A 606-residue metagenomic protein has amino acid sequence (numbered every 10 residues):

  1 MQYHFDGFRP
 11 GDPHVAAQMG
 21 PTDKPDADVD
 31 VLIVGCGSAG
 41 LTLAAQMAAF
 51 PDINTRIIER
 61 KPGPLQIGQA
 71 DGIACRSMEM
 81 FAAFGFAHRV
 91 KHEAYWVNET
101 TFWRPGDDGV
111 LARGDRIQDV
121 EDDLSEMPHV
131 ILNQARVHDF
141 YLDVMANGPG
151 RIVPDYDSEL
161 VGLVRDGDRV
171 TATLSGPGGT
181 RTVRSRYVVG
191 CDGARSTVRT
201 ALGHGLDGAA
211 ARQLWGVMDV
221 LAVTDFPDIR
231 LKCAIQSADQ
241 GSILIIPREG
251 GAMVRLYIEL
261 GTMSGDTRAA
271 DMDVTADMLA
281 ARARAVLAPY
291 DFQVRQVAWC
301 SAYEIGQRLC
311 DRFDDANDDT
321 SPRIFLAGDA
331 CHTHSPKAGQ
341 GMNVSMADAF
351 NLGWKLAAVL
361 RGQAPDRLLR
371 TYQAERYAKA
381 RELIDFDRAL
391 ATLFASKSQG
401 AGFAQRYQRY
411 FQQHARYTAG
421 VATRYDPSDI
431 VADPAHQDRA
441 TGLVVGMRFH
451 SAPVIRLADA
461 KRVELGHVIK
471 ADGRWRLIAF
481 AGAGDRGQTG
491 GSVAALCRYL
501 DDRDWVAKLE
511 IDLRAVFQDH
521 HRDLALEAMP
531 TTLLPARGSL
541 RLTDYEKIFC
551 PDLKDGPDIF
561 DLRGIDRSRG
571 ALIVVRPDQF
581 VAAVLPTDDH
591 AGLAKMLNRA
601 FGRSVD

Functional and structural regions predicted by a protein language model:
M1-V31, Q46-I53: Extreme N-terminal leader/targeting segments of oxidoreductases
A27-V29, G178-Y187, C191, T320: Core beta-strand elements of the Rossmann-like FAD/NAD(P) dinucleotide-binding domain in flavoenzyme oxidoreductases
C36-A45, Y141, G190, V297 (+7 more regions): Conserved mid-domain beta->alpha element of the FAD-binding
Q46-D71: Glycine-rich FAD pyrophosphate-binding loop
Q66-A146, S237, I384: Active-site-adjacent segment of FAD-dependent monooxygenases/related oxidoreductases
H92, D143, N147, Y187 (+1 more regions): Conserved FAD-binding catalytic core of PHBH/FMO-like flavoproteins
W103-G114, L214, M218, I229-D266 (+2 more regions): Active-site substrate-recognition segment that forms the wall of the catalytic cavity or substrate channel
Y156-V170: A conserved short coil-to-beta-strand element within the FAD-binding core of flavoproteins
